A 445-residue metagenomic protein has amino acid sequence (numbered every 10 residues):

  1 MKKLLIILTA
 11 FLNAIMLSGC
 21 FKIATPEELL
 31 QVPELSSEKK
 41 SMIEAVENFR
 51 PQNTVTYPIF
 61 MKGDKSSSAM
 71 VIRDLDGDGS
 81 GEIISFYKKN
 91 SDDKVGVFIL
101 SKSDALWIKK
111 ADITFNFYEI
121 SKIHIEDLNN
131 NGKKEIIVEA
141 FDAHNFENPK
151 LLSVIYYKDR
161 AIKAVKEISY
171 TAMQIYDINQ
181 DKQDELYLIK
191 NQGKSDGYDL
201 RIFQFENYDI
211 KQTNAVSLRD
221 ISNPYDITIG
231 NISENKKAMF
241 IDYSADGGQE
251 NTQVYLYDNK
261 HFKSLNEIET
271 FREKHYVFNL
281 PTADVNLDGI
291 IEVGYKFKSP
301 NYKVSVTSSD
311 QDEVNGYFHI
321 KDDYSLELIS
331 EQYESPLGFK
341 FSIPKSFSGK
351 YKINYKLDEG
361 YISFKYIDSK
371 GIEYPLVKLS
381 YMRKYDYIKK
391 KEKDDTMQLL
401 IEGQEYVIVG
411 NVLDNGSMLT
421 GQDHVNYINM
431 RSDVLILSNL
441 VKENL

Functional and structural regions predicted by a protein language model:
M1-T25: Sec-dependent N-terminal signal peptides of Gram-positive bacterial secreted proteins and lipoproteins
G19-I353, F364, Y387-K390, Q398-V409 (+2 more regions): Beta-propeller-forming repeat regions
N354-T396: Short, solvent-exposed recognition patches
G416-N429: A short acidic/glycine-rich loop-to-helix N-cap element
